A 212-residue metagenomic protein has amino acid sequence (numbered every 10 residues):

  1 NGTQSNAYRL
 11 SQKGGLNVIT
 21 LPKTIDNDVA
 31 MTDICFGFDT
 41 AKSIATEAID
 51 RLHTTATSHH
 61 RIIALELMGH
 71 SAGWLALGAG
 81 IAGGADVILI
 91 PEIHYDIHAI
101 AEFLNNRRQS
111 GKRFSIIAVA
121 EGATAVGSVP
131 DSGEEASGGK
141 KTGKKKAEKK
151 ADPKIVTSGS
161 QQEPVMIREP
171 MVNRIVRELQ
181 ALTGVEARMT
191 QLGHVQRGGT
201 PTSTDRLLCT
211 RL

Functional and structural regions predicted by a protein language model:
N1-T3, L21-D28, E92-Y95, E121-T124 (+1 more regions): Short, ordered loop/turn segments at secondary-structure junctions
S5-L10, A30-T32: Short, conserved acidic/polar surface loops in the N-terminal third of protein domains
A7-R9, G14, F38-H59, I63-V185: Accessory alpha-helical/coil subdomains and C-terminal extensions that flank or cap enzyme catalytic cores
N17: Gly/Ser-rich helix-loop-strand patches that form or flank binding pockets for ribonucleotide-derived cofactors
L21-I34, T57-S58, A82-G83: Acidic/polar active-site rim loop that often engages polyanionic ligands
P22, D33, L65, G69 (+1 more regions): Short glycine- and Lys/Arg-enriched binding-loop motifs that mark or flank ligand-binding interfaces
M31-K42, G199-R206: Short beta-strand elements at the ligand-binding edges of bilobed clamshell
E178-E186, Q191-L212: C-terminal active-site/capping subdomain that shapes the small-molecule cofactor and substrate pocket of enzyme
